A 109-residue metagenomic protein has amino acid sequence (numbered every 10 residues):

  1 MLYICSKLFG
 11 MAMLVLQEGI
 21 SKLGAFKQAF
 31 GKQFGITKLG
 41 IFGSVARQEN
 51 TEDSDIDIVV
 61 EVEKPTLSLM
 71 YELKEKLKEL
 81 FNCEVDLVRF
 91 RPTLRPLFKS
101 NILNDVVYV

Functional and structural regions predicted by a protein language model:
M1-K38, A46-E52, V62-V109: Catalytic core of pol beta-like nucleotidyltransferases
I41: Conserved histidines in hydrophobic membrane contexts and catalytic metal-binding motifs
D57-V60: Short beta-strand->loop micro-motif that forms the acidic, two-metal-ion catalytic signature in nucleotide-processing
